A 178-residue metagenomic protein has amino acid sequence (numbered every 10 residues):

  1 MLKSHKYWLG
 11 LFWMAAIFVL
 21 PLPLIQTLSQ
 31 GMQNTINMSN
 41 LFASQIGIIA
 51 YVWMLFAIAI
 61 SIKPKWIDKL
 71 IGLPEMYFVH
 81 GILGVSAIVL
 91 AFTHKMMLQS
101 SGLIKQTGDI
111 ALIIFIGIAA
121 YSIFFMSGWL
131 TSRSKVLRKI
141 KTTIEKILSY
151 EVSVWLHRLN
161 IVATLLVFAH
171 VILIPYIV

Functional and structural regions predicted by a protein language model:
M1-V178: Membrane-embedded alpha-helical bundles that constitute the cytochrome b-like, heme-associated redox core of multi-pass
